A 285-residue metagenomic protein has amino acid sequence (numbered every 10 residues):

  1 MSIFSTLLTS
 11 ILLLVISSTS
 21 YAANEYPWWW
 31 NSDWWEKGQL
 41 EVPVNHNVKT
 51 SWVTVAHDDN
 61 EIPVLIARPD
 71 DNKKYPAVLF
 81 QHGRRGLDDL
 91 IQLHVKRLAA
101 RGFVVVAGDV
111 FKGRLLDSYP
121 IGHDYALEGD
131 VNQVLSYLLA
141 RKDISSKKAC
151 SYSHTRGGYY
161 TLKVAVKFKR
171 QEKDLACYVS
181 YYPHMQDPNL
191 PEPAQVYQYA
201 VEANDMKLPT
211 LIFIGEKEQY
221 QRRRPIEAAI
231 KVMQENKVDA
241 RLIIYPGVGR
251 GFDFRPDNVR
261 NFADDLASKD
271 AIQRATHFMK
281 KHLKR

Functional and structural regions predicted by a protein language model:
Y26-N72: N-terminal cap/lid segment of alpha/beta-hydrolase-fold proteins
K74-G83: Short beta-strand element of the alpha/beta-hydrolase
R85-V95, V110, R224-P225: The serine-hydrolase catalytic nucleophile loop
L90, I121-K142: Alpha/beta-hydrolase active-site loop
L98-L115: Conserved alpha/beta-hydrolase
Q133-D205: Primarily recognizes the serine-hydrolase "nucleophile elbow" in alpha/beta-hydrolase and SGNH/GDSL folds
C177, P183-R241: The feature captures the conserved acid-bearing segment of alpha/beta-hydrolase catalytic domains
D239-R285: C-terminal catalytic histidine-bearing segment of alpha/beta-hydrolase fold enzymes
